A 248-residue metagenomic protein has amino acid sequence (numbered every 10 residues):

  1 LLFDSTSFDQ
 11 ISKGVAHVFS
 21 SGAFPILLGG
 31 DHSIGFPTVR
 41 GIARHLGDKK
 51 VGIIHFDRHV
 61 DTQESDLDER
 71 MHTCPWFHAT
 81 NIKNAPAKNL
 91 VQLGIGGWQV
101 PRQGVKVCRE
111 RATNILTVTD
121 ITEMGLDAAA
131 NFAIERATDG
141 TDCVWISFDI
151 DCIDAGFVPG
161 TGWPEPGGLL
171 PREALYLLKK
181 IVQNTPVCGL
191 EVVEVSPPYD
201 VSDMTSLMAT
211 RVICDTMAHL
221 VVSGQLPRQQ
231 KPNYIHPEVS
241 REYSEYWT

Functional and structural regions predicted by a protein language model:
L1-T248: Conserved alpha-helical scaffold segments that buttress catalytic/binding sites
